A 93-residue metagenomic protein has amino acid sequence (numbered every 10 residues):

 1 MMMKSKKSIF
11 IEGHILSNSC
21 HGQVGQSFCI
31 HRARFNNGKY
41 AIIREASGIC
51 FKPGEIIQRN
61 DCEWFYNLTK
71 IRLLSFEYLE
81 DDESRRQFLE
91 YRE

Functional and structural regions predicted by a protein language model:
M1-G25: Structural detector for short beta-strands of small beta-barrel domains
M1-M3, I30, E45: Intrinsically disordered, low-complexity boundary segments flanking structured domains
S19-Q23, I56-I71: Short, charged beta-turn/beta-strand-edge "cap" motif at the junction between a beta-strand and an adjacent loop
V24-A41: Short, basic/aromatic beta-hairpin or loop at an interaction surface
K39-I43, F51, F65-N67: Short, surface-exposed beta-strand/loop "edge" segments at domain boundaries and coil↔beta transitions
E45-N60: Short nucleic-acid-contacting surface segments enriched for D/E, G, S/T with interspersed K/R
C62-E93: OB-fold/S1-family single-stranded nucleic acid-binding modules
